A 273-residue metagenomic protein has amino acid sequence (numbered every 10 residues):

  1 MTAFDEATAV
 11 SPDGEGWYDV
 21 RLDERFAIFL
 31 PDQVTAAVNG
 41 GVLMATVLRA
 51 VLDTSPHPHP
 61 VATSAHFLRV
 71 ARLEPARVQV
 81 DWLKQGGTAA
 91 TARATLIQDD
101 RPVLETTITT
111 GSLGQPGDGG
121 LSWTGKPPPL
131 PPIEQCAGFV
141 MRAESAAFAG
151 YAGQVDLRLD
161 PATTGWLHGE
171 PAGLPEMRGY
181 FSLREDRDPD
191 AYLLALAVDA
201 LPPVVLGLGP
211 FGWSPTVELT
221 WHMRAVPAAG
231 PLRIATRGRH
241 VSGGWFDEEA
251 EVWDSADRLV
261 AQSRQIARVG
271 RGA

Functional and structural regions predicted by a protein language model:
M1-A273: Terminal targeting signals and extreme-terminal segments of soluble enzymes
